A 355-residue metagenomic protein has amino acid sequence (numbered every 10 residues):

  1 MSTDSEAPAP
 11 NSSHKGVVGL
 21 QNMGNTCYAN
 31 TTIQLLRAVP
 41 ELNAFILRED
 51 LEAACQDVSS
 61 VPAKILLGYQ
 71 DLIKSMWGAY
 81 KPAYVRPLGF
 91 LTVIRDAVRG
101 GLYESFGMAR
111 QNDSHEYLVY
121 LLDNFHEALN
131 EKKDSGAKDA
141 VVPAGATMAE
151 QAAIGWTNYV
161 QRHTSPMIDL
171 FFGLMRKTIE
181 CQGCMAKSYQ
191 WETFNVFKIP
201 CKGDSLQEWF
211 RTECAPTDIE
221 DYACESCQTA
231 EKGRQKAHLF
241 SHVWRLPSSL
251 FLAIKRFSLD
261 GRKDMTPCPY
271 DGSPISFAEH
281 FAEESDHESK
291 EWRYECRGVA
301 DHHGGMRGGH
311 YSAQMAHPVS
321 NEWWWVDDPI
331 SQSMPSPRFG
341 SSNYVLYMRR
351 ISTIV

Functional and structural regions predicted by a protein language model:
M1-K15, L36, E49, C55-S60 (+2 more regions): Exposed substrate/partner-binding surface patches
S2-M148, S249-I254, M334-S341, Y347-V355: USP/UBP deubiquitinase core
Q21, M175-T178, T217-D221: Processing junctions and N-termini across compartments
T26, T178-E180, S249, S312: Beta-sheet entry/capping signal
L42, Y69-M76, F90-V98, L102 (+8 more regions): Generic structural signal of hydrophobic/aromatic residues within well-ordered alpha-helices of folded domains
L102-D204: A broadly conserved sequence feature marking short terminus-proximal activation segments in nucleic acid-centric
